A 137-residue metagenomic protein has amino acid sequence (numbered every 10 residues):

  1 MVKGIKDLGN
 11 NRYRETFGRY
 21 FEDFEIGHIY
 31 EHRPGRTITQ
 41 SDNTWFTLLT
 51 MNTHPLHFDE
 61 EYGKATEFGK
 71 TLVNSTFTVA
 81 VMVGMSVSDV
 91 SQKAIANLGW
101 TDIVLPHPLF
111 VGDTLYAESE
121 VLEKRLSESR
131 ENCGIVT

Functional and structural regions predicted by a protein language model:
V2-W100, V104: Hot-dog-fold acyl-thioester-processing enzymes
T101-T137: Hydrophobic beta-sheet segments that form the core/acyl-binding groove of ACP/CoA-dependent acyl-chain-processing
